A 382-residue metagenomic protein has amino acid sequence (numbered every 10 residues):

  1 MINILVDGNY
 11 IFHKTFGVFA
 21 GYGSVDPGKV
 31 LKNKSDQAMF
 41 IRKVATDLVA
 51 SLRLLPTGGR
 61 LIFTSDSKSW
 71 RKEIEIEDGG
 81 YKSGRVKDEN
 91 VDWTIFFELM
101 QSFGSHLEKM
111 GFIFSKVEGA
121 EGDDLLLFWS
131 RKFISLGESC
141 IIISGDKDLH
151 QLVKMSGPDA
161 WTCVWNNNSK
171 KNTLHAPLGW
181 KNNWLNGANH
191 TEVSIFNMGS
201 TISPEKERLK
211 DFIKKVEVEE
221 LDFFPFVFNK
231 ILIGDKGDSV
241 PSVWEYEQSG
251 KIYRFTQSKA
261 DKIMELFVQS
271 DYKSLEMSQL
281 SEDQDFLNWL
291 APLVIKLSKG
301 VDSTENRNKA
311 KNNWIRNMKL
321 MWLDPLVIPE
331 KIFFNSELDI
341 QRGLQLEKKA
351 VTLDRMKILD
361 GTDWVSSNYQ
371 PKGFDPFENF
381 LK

Functional and structural regions predicted by a protein language model:
M1, L381-K382: Short, Lys/Arg-enriched, disordered terminal segments
M1-K109: Domain-level signal for Mg2+-assisted phosphodiester chemistry and nucleotide/NA-binding surfaces in nucleic-acid
G58, R85-N368, D375, F380: Extended two-metal-dependent nuclease catalytic cores across DNA- and RNA-processing enzymes
